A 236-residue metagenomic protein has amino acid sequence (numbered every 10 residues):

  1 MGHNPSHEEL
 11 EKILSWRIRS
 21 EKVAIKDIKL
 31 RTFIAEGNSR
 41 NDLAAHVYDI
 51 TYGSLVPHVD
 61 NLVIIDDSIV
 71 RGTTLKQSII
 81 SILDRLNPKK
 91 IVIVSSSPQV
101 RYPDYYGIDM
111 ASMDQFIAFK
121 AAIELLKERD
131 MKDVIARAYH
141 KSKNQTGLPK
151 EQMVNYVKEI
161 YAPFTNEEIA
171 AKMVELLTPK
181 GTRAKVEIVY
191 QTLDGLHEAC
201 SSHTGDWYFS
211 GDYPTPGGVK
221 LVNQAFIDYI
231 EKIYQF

Functional and structural regions predicted by a protein language model:
M1-F236: PRPP-associated nucleotide enzymes
